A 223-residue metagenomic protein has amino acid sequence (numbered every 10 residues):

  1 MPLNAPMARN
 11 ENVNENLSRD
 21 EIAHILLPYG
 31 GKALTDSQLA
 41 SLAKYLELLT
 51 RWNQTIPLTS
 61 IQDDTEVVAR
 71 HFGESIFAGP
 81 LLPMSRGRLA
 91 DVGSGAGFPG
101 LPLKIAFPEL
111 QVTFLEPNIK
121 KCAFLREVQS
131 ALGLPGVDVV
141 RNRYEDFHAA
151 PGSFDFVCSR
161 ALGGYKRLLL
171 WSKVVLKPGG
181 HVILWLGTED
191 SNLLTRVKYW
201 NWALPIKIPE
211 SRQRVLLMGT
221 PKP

Functional and structural regions predicted by a protein language model:
P2-R86, A90, K120-K121, E127-P135: Class I SAM-dependent transferase core
E21, L39, L48, T59 (+4 more regions): Short, well-ordered helical secondary-structure segments
I76-F77, F98-I105: Contiguous, well-ordered alpha-helical segments that form the cores/surfaces of helical PPI scaffolds
D91-V92, F114: Short, flexible active-site-proximal loops enriched in glycine and acidic residues
G93-G97: Class I SAM-dependent methyltransferase "Motif I" SAM/SAH-binding loop
G100, F107-P223: S-adenosylmethionine
